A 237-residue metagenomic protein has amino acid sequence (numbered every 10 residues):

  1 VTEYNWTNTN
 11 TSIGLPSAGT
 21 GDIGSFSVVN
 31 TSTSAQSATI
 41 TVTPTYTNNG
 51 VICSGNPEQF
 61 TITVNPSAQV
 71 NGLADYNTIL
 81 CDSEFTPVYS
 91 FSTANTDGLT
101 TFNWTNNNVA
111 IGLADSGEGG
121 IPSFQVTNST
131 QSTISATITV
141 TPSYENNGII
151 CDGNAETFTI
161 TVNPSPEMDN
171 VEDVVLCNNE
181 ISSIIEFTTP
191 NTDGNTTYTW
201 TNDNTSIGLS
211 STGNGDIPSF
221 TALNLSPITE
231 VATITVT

Functional and structural regions predicted by a protein language model:
V1-T237: Extracellular low-complexity Ser/Thr/Asn/Gly-rich intrinsically disordered segments
